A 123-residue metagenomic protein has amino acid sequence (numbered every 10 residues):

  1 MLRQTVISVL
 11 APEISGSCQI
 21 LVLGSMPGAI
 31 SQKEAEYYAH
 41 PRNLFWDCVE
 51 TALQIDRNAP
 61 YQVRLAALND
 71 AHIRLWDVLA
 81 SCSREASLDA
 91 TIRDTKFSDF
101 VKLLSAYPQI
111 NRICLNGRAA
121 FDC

Functional and structural regions predicted by a protein language model:
M1-R112, R118-C123: A polyanion-binding, active-site-adjacent surface
